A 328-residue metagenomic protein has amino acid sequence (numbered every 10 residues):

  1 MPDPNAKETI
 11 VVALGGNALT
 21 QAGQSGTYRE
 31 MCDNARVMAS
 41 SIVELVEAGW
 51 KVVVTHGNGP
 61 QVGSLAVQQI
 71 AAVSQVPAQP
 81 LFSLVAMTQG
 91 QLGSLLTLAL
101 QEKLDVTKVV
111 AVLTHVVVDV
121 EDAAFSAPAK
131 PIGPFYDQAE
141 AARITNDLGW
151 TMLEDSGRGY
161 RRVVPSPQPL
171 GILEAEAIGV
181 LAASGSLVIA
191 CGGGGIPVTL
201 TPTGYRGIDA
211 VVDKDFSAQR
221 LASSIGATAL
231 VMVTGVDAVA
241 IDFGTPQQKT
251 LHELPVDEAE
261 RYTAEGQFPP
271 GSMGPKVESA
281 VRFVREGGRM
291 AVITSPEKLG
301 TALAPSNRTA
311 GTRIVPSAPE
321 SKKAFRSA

Functional and structural regions predicted by a protein language model:
P2-A328: C-terminal catalytic "cap/lid" subdomain
